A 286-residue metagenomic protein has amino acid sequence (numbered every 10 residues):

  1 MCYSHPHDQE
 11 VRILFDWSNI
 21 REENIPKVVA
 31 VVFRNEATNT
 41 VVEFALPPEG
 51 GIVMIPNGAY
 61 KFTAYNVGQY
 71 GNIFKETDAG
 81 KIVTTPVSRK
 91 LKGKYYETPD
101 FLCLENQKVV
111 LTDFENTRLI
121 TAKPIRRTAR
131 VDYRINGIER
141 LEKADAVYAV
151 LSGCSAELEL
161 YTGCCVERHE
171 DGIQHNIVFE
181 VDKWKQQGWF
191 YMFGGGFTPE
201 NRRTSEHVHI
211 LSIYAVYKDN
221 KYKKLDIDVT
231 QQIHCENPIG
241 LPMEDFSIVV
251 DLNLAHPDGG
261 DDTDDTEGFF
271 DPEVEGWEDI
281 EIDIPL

Functional and structural regions predicted by a protein language model:
M1-I20, D279-D283: Bacterial Sec-dependent N-terminal signal peptides
D8-E10, I25-P26, T117, T128 (+3 more regions): A general secondary-structure signal for short beta-strands and their flanking turns/coil in non-transmembrane regions
L14-I25, R134-K143: Structural motif
N19, I135-E139, G153-S155, Y217 (+1 more regions): Beta-strand elements of well-folded, non-transmembrane domains
K27-E76, D145-N237: Tryptophan-paired
N39-T128: Short, low-hydrophobicity acidic/polar segments
R118-R130, N136-L141, S152: Short loop/turn and low-complexity linker motifs enriched in small/turn-promoting residues
E206-L286: Hydrophilic extracytoplasmic domains
